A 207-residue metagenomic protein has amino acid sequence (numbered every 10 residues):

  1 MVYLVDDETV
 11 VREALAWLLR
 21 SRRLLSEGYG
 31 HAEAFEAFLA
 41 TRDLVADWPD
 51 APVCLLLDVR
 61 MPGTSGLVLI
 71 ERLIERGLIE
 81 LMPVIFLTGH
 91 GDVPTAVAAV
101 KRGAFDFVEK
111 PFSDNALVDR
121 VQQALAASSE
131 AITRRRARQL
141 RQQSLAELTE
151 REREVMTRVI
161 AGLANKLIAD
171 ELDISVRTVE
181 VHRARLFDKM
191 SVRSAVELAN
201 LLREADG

Functional and structural regions predicted by a protein language model:
G30-H31, S65-E71, S194: Acidic catalytic/metal-coordinating carboxylates
D43-L57: Active-site beta3 strand of CheY-like receiver
L57-D58, T88: Active-site residues of response regulator receiver
M61: Receiver (REC) domain active-site loop signature in two-component systems and cognate sites in sensor histidine kinases
L67-E80, A98: Short amphipathic alpha-helix used as the core "switch/output" element in two-component signaling
P94, V108-V121: C-terminal output helix
A184-G207: Basic, Lys/Arg-enriched C-terminal extension of HTH/homeodomain DNA-binding domains
